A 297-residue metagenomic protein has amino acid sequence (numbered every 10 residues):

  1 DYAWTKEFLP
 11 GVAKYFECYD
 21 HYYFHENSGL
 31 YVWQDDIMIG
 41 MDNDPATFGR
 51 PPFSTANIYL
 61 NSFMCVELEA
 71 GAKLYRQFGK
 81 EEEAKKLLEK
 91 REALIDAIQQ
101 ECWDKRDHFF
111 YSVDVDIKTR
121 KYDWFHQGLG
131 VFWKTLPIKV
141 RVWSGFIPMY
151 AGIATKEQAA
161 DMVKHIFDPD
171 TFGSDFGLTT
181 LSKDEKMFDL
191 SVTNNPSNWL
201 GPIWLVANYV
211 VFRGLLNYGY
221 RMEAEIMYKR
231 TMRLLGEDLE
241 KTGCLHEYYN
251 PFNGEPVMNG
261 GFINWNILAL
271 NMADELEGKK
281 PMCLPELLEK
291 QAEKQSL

Functional and structural regions predicted by a protein language model:
D1-A13, K73-E92, G152-K164, L215-K229 (+1 more regions): Structural helix-adjacent loops and short alpha-helical linkers that scaffold large soluble proteins
D1-D35, I58-N61, C65, R141-V142 (+4 more regions): Aromatic-rich carbohydrate-recognition surfaces in CAZymes
Y2-Y59, C102-Y111, D161-M187, T231-M232 (+1 more regions): Active-site acid/base region of carbohydrate-active enzymes
A3-K6, F48-S62, E82-K85, T135-K139 (+2 more regions): Alpha-helix capping and helix-loop boundary segments enriched in small/acidic/polar residues
H21-D35, C65-Q158, Y228-A269: Catalytic cores of carbohydrate-active enzymes
I37-N57, D123-G130, M187-S197, E247-E255: Acidic/His metal-coordination segments adjacent to aromatic residues that form catalytic metal sites in metalloenzymes
A46-F53, F125-P137, L205-V210, N266-E277: Short, highly charged low-complexity linear segments
M162-S174, T179-K186, T193-S197, V210-L297: Non-catalytic C-terminal accessory modules of carbohydrate-active enzymes
